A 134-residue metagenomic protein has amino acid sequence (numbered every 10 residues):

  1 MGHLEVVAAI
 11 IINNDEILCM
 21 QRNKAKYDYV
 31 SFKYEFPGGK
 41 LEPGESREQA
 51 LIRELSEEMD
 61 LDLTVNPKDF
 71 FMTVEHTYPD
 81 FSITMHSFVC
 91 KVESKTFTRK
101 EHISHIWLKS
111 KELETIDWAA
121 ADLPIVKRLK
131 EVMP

Functional and structural regions predicted by a protein language model:
M1-L18, K40: Conserved N-terminal beta-strand and adjoining loop/helix that marks the start of the Nudix/MutT-like hydrolase domain
E5-V7, D15, I83-H86, I103: Change "...and in nucleic-acid phosphodiester-cleaving endonucleases..." to "...and in nucleic-acid processing enzymes
E16-E57: Conserved Nudix-box catalytic region and its N-terminal flanking loop in Nudix hydrolases and closely related
Y27, S87, T98-P134: Nudix hydrolase/Nudix homology domain
M59-V65: Short secondary-structure junctions
M72-T96, I106, S110: Active-site-adjacent beta-strand/loop module that shapes the phosphate/pyrophosphate-binding cleft
